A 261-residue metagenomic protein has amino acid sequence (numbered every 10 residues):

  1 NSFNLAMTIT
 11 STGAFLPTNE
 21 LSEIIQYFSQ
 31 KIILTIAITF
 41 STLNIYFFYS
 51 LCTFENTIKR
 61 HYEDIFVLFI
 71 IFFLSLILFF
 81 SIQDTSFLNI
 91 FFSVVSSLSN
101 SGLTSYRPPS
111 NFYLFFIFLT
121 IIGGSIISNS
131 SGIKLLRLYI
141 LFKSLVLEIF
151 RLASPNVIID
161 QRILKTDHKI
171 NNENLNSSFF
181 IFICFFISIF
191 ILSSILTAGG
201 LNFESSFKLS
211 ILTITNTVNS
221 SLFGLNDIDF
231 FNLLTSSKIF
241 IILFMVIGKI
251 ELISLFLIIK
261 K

Functional and structural regions predicted by a protein language model:
N1-K261: Membrane-proximal intracellular helices of multi-pass ion channels
